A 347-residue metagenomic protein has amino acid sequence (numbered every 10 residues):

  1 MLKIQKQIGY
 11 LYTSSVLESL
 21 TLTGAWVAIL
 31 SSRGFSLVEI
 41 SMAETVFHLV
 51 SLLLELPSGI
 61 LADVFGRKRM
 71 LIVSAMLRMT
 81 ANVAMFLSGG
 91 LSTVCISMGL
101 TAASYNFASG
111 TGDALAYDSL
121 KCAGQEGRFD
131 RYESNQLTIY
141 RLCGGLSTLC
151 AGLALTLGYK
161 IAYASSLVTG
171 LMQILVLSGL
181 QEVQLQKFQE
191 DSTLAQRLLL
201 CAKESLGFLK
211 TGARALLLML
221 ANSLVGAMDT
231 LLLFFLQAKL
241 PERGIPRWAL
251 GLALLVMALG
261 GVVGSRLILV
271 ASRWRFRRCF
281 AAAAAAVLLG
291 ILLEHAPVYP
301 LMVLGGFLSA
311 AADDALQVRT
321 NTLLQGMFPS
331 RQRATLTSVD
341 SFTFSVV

Functional and structural regions predicted by a protein language model:
M1-Q5, Q181-L218: Juxtamembrane intracellular "pre-TM" segments in multi-pass secondary transporters
L2-L53, T211-L255: Helix-loop boundary and gating motifs at the non-cytosolic
S32, M85-L87, G144-S165, T169 (+3 more regions): Transmembrane alpha-helix termini and helix-breaking/packing motifs in multi-pass membrane transporters
L53-G66, L155, V263-F276: Helix-to-loop junctions at the C-terminal end of transmembrane segments in multipass secondary transporters
M76-G90, A285-P297: C-terminal ends and interior cores of transmembrane alpha-helices in multi-pass membrane transporters/permeases
M98-R141: Cytoplasmic helix-loop-helix junction between adjacent transmembrane helices in 12-TM secondary transporters
Y159, Y163-T193: Helix-loop junctions on the cytosolic side of multi-pass membrane transporters, especially the intracellular loop
R277-Q317: C-terminal transmembrane helical hairpin of 12-TM major facilitator-type secondary transporters
